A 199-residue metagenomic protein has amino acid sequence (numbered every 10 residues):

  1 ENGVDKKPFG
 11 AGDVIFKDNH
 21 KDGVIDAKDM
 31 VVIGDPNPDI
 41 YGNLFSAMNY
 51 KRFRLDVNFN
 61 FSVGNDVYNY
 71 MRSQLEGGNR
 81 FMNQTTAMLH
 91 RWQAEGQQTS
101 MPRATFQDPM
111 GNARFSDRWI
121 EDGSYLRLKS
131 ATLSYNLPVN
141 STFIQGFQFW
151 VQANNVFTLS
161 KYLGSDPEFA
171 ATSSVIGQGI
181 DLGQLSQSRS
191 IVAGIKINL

Functional and structural regions predicted by a protein language model:
E1-D35, E76, N154, K161: Conserved small-residue
K6-D13, S62-Q148, Q152-A153: Extracytoplasmic gating/loop element in the C-terminal half of outer-membrane beta-barrel translocons and assembly
N19-K28, R103-D117, A171-G177: Flexible, solvent-exposed coil segments and beta strand-coil junctions, predominantly the extracellular/periplasmic
V31-D35, W119-D122, D181-Q184: Outer-membrane beta-barrel domain signature
P38-G42, S124-K129, Q187-I191: Residues that define the transmembrane beta-barrel architecture of outer-membrane proteins
R52-V57, N140-S141: Repeated loop/turn-to-beta-strand initiation elements of outer-membrane beta-barrel proteins
V57, F149-V151, I195: Membrane-embedded beta-strand positions of outer-membrane beta-barrel proteins
R80, Q84, L89-M101, A113 (+1 more regions): C-terminal beta-signal and terminal closure region of outer-membrane beta-barrel proteins
